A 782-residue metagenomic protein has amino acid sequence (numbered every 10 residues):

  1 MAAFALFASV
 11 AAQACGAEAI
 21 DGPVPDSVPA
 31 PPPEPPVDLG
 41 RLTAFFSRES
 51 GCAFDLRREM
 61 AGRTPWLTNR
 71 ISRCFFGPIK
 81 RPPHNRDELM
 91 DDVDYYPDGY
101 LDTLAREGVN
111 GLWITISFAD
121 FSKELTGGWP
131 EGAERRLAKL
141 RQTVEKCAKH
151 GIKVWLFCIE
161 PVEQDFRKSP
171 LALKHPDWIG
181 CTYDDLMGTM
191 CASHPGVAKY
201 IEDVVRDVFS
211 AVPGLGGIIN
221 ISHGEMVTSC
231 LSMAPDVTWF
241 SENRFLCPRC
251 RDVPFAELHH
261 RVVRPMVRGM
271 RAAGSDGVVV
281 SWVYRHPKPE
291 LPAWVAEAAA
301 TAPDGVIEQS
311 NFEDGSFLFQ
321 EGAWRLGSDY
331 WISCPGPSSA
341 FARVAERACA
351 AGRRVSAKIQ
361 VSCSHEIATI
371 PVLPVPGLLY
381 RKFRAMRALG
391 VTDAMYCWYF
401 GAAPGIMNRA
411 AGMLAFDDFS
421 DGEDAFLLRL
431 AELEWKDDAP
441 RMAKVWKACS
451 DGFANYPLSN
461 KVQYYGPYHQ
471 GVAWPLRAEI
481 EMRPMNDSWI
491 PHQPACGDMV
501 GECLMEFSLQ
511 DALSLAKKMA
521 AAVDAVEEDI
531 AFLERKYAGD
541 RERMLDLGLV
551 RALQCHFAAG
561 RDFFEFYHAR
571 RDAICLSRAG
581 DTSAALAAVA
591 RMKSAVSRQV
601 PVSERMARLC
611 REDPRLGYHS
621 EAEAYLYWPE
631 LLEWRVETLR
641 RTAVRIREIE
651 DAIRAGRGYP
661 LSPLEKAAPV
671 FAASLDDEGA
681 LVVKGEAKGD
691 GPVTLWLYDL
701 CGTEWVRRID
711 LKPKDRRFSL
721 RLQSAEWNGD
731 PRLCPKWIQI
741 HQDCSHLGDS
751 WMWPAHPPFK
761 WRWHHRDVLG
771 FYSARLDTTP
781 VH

Functional and structural regions predicted by a protein language model:
M1-V10: Bacterial N-terminal signal peptides
L6, P23-R244, H259, R271 (+2 more regions): Feature activates predominantly on carbohydrate-active enzymes
L39, F45-G62, V93, P97 (+3 more regions): Substrate-binding groove of N-acetylhexosamine-processing glycoside hydrolases
L681-A687: Aromatic/hydrophobic beta-strand junction motif of beta-rich domains
T694-Y698, Q739: Beta-strand signatures of extracellular beta-sandwich domains
E704-D715, Q723, M752-P757: Solvent-exposed serine/threonine-rich low-complexity stretches and specific carbohydrate-binding patches
E726-K736: Short glycine/proline/serine/threonine-rich loop/turn segments at secondary-structure transition edges
H746-H782: Short beta-strand elements
